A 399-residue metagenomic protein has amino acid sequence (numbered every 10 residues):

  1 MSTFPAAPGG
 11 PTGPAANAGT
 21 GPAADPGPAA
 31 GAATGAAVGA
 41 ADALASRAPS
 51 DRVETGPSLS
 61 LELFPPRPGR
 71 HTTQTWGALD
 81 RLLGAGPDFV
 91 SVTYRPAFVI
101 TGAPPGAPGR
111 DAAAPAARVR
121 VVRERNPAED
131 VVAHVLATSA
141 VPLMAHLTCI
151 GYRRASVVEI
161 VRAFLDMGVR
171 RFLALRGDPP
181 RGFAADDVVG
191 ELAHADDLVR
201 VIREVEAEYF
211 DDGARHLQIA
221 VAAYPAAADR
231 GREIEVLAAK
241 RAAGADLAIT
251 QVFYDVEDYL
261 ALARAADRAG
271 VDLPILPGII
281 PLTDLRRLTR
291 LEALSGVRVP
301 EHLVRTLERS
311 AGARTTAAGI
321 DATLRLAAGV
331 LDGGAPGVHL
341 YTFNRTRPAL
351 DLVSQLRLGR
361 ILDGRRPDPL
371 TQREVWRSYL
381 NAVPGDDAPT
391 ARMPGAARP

Functional and structural regions predicted by a protein language model:
T3, A41-A48, T72-R81, A85 (+1 more regions): Glycine-rich, positively charged N-terminal anion/phosphate-binding segment
L44, G177, V189-D212, A222-A227 (+2 more regions): Active-site pocket-lining/capping segments in soluble small-molecule metabolic enzymes
L59-W76, L143-A155, Q218-R232, E308-D321: Active-site mouth loops of central-metabolism enzymes
E62, V90, F164, K240 (+3 more regions): Conserved, mostly hydrophobic/aromatic
E62-P66, T93-A97, H146-I150, G177-P179 (+5 more regions): Active-site beta-loop-alpha junctions enriched in small/polar residues
D88-N126, R176-G190, D246-Y259, F343-T346: Glycine-rich, proline-tolerant flexible connector loops at the mouths of alpha/beta enzymes
P104-A145, E191-I219, L262-I279, D351-Q372: Alpha-helix-loop-beta-strand connector modules within alpha/beta enzyme cores
R154-A163, R232-L237, R264, R286 (+1 more regions): Catalytic cores of alpha/beta
